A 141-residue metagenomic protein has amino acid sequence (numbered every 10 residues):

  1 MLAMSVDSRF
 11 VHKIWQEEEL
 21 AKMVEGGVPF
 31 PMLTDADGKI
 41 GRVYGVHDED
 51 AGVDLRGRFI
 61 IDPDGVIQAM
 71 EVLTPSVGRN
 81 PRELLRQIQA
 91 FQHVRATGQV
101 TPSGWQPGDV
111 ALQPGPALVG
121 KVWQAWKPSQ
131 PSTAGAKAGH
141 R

Functional and structural regions predicted by a protein language model:
M1-R141: Chalcogenol-based redox active-site neighborhoods
